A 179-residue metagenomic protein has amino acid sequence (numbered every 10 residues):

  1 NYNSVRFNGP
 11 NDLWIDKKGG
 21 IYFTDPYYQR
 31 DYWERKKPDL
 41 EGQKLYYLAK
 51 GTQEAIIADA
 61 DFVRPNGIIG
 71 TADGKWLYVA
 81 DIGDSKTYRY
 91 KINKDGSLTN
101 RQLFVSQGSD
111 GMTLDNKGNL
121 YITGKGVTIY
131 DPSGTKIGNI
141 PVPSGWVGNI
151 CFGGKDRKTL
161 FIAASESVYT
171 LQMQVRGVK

Functional and structural regions predicted by a protein language model:
N1-K179: Sequence-structural signature of mature extracellular/luminal beta-sheet repeat domains, prominently beta-propellers
